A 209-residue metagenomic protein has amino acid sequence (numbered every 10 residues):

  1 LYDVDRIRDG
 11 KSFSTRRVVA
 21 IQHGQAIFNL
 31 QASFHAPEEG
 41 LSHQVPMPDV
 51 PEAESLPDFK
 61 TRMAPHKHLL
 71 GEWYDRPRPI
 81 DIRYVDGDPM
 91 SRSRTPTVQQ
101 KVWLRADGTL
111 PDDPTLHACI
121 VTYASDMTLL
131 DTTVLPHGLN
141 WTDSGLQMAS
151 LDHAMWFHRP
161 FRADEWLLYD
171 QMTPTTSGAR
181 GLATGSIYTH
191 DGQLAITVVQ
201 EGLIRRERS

Functional and structural regions predicted by a protein language model:
L1-S209: Terminal targeting signals and extreme-terminal segments of soluble enzymes
